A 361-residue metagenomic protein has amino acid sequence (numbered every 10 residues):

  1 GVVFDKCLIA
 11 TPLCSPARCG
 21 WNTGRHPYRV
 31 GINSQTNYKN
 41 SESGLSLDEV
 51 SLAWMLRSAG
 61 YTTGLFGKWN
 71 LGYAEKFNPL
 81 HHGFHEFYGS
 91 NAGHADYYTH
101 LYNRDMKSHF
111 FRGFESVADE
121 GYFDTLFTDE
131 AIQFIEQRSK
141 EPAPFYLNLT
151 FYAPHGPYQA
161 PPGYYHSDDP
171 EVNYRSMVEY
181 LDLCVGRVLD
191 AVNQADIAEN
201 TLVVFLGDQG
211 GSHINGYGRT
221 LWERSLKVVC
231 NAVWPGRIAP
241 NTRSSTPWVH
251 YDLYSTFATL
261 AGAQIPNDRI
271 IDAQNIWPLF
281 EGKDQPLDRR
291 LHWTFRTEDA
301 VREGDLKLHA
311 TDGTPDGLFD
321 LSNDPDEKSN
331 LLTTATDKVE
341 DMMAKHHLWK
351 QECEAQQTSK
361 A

Functional and structural regions predicted by a protein language model:
G1-G317, L321-Q351, A355-T358: Formylglycine-dependent sulfatase
